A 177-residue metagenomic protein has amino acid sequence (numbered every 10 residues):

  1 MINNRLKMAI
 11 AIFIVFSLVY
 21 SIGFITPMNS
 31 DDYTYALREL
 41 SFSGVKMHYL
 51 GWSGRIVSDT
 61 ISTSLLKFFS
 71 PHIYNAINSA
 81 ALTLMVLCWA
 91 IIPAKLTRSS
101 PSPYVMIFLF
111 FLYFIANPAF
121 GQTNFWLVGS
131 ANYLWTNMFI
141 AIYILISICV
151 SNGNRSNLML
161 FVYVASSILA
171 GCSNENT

Functional and structural regions predicted by a protein language model:
I2-N3, I91-S102, V150-N157: Membrane-interface helix-boundary motifs at transmembrane edges
N4-S30: Transmembrane signal-anchor helices characteristic of membrane glycosylation enzymes that use polyprenol
S21-L40, Y49-I61: Extracytoplasmic catalytic/substrate-binding loops of multi-pass membrane glycan-assembly enzymes
H48-S79: Short hydrophobic/aromatic helix or loop-helix immediately within or flanking a transmembrane segment in polytopic
R55, P103-I148, N174: Membrane-interface micro-motifs in multi-pass membrane enzymes
S62-L65, I77-W89, T136-F139: Transmembrane alpha-helices of multi-pass, membrane-embedded glycan-processing enzymes that use lipid-linked
A80-Y104, I142: Transmembrane-helix motifs of polytopic, lipid-linked glycan transferases
M159-T177: Membrane-interface alpha helices of multi-pass inner-membrane proteins
